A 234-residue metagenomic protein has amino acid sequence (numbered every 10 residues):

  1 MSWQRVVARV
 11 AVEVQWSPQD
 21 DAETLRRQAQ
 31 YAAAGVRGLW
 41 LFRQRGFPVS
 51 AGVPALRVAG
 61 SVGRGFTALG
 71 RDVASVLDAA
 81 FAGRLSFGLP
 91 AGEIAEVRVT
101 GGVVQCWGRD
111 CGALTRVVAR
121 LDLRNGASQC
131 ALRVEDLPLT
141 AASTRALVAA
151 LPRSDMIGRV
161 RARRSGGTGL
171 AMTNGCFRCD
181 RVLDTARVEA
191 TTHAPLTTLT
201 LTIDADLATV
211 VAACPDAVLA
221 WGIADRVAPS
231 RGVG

Functional and structural regions predicted by a protein language model:
M1-D20, R27, Y31: Conserved catalytic cores of phosphodiester-cleaving nucleases, focusing on short active-site segments
Q19-A22, F47-P48: Acidic-and-aromatic substrate-binding clefts and catalytic sites of carbohydrate-active enzymes
A22-L25, L170: Residue-level marker for well-ordered alpha-helical positions
G38-F42: Short hydrophobic alpha-helical runs that function as membrane-insertion/retention elements
Q44-G234: Non-catalytic C-terminal interaction segments of nucleic acid-processing enzymes
